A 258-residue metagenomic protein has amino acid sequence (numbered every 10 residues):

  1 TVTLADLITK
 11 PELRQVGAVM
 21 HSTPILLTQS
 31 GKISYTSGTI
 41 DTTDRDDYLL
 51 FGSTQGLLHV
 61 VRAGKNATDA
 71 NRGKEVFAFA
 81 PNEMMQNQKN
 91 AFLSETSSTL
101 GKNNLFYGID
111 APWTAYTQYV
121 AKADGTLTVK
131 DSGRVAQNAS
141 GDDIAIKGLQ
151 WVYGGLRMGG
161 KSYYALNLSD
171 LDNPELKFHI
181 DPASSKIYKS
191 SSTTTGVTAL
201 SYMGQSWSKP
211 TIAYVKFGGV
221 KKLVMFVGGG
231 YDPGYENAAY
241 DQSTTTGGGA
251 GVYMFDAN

Functional and structural regions predicted by a protein language model:
T1-N258: A fold-level detector for beta-propeller and closely related beta-sheet-rich head/sensor domains
